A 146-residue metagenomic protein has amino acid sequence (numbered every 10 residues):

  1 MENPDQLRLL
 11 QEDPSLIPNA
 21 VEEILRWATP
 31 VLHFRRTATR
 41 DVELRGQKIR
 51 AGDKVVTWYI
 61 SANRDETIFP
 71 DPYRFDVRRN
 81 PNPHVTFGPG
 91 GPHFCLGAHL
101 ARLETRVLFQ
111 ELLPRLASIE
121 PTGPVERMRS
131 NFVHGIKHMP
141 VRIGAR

Functional and structural regions predicted by a protein language model:
M1-R146: Cytochrome P450
